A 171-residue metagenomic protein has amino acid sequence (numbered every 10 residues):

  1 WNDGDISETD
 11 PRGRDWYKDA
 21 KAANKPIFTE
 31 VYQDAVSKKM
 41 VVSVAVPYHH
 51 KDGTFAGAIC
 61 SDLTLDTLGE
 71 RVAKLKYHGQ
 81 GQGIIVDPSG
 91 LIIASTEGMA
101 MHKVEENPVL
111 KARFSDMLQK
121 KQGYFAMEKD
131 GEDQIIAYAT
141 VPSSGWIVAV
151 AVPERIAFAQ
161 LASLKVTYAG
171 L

Functional and structural regions predicted by a protein language model:
W1-V41, L91-V109: Extracellular/periplasmic ligand-sensing ectodomains of membrane signal-transduction proteins
P11, Y32, S37-K76, I93-E97 (+3 more regions): Conserved beta-strands of PAS-like sensory domains
W16, L68-R71, R113: Stable alpha-helical elements in mature extracytoplasmic
W16-D19, F28, Q82, S144 (+1 more regions): Tryptophan-centric aromatic hotspots in well-structured domains and transmembrane helices
A22-F28, A73-I93, L118-A126: Short N-terminal helix-loop-first-beta-strand/juxtamembrane motif that initiates sensory/input modules
H50-K51, P88-S89, M99-A100, V104-T167: Extracellular/periplasmic juxtamembrane segments that couple receptor/chemosensory ectodomains to their
A169-L171: Selective recognition of signaling/oligomerization transmembrane alpha-helices
